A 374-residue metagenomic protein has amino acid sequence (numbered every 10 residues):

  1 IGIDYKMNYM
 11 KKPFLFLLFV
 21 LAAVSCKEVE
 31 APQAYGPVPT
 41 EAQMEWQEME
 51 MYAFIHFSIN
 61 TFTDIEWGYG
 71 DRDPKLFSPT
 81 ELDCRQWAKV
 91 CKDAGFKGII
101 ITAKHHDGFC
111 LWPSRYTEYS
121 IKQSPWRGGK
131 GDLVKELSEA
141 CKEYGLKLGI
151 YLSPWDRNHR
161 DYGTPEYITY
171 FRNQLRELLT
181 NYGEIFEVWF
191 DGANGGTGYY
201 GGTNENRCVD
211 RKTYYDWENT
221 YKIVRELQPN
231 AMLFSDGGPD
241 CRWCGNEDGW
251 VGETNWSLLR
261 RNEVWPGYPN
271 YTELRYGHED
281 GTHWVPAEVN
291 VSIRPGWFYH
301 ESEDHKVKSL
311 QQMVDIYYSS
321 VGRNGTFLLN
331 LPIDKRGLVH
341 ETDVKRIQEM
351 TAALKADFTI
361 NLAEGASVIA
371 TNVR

Functional and structural regions predicted by a protein language model:
K6-P13, C91: Positively charged n-region of N-terminal signal peptides that target proteins for export
P13-A22: Sec-dependent N-terminal signal peptides
V29-R374: Mature catalytic domains of secreted/periplasmic carbohydrate-active enzymes
